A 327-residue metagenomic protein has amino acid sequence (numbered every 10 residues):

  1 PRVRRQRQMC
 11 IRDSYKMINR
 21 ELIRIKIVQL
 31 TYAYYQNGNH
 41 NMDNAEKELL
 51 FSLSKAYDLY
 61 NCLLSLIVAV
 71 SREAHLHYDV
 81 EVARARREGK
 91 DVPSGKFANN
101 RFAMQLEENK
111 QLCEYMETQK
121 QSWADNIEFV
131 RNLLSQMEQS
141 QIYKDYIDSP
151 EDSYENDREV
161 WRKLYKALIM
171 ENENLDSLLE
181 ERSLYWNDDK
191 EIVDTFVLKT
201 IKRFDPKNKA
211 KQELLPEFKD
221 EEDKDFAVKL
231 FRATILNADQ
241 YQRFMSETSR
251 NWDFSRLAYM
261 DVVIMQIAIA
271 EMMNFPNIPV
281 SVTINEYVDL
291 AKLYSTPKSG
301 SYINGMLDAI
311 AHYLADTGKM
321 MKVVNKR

Functional and structural regions predicted by a protein language model:
P1-D13: Single conserved hydrophobic/aromatic residue that forms the stacking wall/gate of nucleotide- or nucleobase-binding
R12-R327: Class I Rossmann-like S-adenosyl-L-methionine
